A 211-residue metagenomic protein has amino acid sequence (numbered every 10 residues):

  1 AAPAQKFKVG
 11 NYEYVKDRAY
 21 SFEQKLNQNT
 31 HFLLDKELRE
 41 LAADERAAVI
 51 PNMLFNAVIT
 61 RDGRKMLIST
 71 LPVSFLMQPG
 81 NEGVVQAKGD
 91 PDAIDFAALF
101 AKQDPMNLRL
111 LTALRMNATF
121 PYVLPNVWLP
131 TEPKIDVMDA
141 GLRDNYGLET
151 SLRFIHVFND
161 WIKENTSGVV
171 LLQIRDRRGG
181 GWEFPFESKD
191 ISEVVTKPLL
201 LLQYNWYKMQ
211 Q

Functional and structural regions predicted by a protein language model:
A1-Q211: Catalytic domains of lipid- and phosphate-ester/thioester hydrolases
